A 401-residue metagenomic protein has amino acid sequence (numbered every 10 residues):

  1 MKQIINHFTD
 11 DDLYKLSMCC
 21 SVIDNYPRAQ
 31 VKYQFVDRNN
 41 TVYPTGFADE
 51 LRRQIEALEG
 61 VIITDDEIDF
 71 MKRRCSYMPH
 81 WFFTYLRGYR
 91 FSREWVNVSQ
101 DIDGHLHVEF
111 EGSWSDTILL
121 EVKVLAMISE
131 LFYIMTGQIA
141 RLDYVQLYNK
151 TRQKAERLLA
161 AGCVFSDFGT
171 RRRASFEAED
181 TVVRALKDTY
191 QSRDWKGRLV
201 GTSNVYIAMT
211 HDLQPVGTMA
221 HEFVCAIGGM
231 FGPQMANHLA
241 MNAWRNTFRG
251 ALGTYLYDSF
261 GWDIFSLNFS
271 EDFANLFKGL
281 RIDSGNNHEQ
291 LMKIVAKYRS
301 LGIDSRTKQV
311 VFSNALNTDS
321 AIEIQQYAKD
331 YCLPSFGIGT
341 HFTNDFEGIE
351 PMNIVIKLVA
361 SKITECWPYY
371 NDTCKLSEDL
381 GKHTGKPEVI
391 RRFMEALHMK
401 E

Functional and structural regions predicted by a protein language model:
M1-A236, R245, K357-E401: Ordered alpha/beta subdomains of enzyme catalytic regions
K2, H211-E401: Glycine-rich phosphate/ribose-binding loops and adjacent secondary-structure elements that form binding surfaces
